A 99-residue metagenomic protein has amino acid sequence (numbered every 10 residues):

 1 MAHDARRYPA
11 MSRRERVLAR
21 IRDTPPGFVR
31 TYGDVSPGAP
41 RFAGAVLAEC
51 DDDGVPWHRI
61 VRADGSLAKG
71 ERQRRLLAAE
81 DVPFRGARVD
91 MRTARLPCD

Functional and structural regions predicted by a protein language model:
A2-D99: Nucleic acid-binding interface residues in structured DNA/RNA-binding domains, emphasizing the DNA-engaging scaffolds
